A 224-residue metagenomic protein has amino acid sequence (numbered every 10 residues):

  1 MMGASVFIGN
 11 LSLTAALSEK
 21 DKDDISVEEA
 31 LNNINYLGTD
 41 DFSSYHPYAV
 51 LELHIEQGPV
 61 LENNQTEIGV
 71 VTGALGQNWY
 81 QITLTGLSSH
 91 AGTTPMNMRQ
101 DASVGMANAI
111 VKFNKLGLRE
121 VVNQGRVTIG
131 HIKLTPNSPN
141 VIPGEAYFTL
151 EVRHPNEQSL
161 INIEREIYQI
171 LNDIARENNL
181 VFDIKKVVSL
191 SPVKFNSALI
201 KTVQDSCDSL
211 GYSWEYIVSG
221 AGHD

Functional and structural regions predicted by a protein language model:
M2-Q158: Midchain, well-structured core segments that form catalytic/ion-binding scaffolds
E67, R165, A198-L199: A generic structural signal for tightly packed, nonpolar segments enriched in small/aliphatic residues
G105, E166, T202: Charged catalytic carboxylate motif
K112-R119, D173-E177, S209-Y212: Conserved helix-loop functional segments at active or binding sites
V122-I129, N178-K186: Short beta-strand elements
V141, S159-I163, W214-I217: Extended hydrophobic-aromatic, low-complexity segments
I163-N172: Short amphipathic alpha-helices in soluble, non-transmembrane regions that often serve as interface/regulatory elements
K185-D224: An extended, acidic, His-containing surface patch that forms the Zn2+-binding/catalytic region of metallohydrolases
